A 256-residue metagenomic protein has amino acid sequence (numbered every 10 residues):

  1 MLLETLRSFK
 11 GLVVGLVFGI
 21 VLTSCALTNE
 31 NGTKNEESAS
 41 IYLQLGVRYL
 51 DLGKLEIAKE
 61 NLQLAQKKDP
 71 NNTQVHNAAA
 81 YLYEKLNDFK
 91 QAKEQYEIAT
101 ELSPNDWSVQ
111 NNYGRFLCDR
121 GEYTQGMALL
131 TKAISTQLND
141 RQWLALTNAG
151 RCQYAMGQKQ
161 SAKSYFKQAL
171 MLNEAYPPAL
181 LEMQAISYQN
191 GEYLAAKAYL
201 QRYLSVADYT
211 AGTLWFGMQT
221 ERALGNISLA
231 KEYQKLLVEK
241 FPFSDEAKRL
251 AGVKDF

Functional and structural regions predicted by a protein language model:
G19-I41: Bacterial Sec signal peptide processing site at the extreme N-terminus
E30-G32, E36, S205-F256: Terminal, low-structured helical/coil segments at or just beyond the last alpha-helical repeat
K34, K68, L102-S103, T136-L138 (+3 more regions): Structural marker of alpha-solenoid helical repeat scaffolds
Q44, A78-Y81, N112, N148 (+3 more regions): Canonical tetratricopeptide repeat
D51-L52, K85-L86, D119-R120, T136 (+5 more regions): Register position in tetratricopeptide repeats
V75, V109, W143-A145, A179 (+2 more regions): TPR alpha-solenoid repeat register
